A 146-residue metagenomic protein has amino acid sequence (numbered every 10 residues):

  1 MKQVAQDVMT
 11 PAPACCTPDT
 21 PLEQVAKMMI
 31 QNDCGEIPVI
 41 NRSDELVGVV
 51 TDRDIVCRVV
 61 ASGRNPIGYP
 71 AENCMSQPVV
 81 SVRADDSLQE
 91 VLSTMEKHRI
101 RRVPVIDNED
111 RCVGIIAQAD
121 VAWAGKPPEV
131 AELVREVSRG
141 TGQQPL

Functional and structural regions predicted by a protein language model:
M1-A12, T51-E96, C112, A117-L146: Tandem CBS (Bateman) regulatory domains
C15-D33, I40, V82-R99, I106 (+1 more regions): The conserved cystathionine-beta-synthase
M29-N32, I37-R53, M95, V103-A119: A glycine-centered beta-loop-beta connector
